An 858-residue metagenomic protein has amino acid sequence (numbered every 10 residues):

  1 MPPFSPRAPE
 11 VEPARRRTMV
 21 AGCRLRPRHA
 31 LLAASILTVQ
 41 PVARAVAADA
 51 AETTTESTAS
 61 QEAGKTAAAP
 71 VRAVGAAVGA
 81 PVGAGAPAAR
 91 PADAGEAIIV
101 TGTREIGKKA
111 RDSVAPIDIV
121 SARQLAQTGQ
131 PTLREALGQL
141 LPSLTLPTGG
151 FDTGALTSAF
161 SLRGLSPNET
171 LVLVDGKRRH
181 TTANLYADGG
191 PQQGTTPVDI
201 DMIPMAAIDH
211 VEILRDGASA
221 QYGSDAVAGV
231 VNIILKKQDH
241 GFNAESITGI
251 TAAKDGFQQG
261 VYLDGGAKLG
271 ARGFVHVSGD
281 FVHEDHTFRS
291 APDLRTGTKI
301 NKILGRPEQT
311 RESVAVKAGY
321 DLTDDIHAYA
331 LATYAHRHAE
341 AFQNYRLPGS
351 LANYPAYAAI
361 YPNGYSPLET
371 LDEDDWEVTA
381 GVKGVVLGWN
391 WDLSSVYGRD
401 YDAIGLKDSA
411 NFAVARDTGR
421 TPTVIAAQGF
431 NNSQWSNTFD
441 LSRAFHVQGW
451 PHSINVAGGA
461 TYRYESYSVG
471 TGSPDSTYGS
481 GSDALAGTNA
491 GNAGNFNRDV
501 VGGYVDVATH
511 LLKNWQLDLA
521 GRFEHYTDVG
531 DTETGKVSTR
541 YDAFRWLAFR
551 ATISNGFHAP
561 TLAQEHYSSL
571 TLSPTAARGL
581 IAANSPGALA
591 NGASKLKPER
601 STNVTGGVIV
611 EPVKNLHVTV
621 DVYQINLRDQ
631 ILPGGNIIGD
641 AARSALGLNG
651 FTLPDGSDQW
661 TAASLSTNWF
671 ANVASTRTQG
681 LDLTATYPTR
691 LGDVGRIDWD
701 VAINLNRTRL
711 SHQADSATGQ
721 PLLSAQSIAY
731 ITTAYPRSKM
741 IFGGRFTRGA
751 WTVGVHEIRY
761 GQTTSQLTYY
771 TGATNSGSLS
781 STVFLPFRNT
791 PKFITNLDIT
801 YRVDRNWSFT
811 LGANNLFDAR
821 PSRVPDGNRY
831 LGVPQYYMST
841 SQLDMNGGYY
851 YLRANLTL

Functional and structural regions predicted by a protein language model:
P2, R707, E757-T774, Y801-L858: C-terminal beta-signal and adjacent terminal beta-strands/loops of Gram-negative outer-membrane beta-barrel proteins
G64, V71-V74, V78-V82, A94-T128 (+3 more regions): N-terminal periplasmic "start-of-domain" segments of outer-membrane beta-barrel proteins
I106-G107, L137-A183: Extracytoplasmic beta-strand/coil segments of soluble accessory domains associated with Gram-negative outer-membrane
L133-L140, F160-S161, L173, D199-D201 (+3 more regions): N-terminal periplasmic accessory domains that precede and gate Gram-negative outer-membrane beta-barrel machines
K177-R215: Short acidic/polar hinge/loop motifs at secondary-structure boundaries that mediate gating or recognition
H240-N243, A253-N363, P367-V386, I794-D798 (+1 more regions): Transmembrane beta-barrel wall of Gram-negative outer-membrane proteins
Y365-V378, Y397, S409-Q516, A714-I741 (+1 more regions): Outer-membrane beta-barrel transmembrane domain signature of Gram-negative proteins, especially the mid-to-C-terminal
G458, V622-R628, L632-Y769: Gram-negative outer-membrane beta-barrel transporters
